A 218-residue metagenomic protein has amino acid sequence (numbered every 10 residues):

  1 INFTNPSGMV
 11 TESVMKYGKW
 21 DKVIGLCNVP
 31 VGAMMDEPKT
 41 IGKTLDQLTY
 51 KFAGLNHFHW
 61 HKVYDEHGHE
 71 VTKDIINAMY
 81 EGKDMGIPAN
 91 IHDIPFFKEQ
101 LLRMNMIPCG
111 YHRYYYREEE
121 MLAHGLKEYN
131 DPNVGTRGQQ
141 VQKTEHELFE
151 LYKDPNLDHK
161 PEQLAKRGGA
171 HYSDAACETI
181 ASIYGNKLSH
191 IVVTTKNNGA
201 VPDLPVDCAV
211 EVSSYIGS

Functional and structural regions predicted by a protein language model:
N2-G18, K22-C27, M34: Rossmann-like NAD(P)(H) cofactor-binding subdomain of soluble oxidoreductases
N5-S7, G32, S173-D174, T195: Short amphipathic alpha-helical surface micro-motifs
M15, K19, P38-G42, Y184: Hydrophobic/aromatic-lined pockets within catalytic cores
G32-P38, K62: Short, charged, surface-exposed secondary-structure boundary motifs
I41-S218: Long, compositionally biased stretches enriched for glycine and/or charged residues
